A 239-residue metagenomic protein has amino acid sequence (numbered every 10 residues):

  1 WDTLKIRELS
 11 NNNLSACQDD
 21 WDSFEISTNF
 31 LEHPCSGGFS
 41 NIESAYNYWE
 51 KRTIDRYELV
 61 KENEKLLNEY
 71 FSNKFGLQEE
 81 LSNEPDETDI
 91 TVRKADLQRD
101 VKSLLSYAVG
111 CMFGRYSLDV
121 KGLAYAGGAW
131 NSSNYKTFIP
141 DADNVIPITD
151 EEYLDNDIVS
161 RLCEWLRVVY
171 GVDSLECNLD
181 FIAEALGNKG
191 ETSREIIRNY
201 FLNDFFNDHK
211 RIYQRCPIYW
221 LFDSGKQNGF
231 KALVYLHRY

Functional and structural regions predicted by a protein language model:
W1-S72: Extended amphipathic alpha-helical segments enriched in small hydrophobics
I54-N63, N68-S72, G76, E80-Y239: Terminal accessory regions of large proteins
